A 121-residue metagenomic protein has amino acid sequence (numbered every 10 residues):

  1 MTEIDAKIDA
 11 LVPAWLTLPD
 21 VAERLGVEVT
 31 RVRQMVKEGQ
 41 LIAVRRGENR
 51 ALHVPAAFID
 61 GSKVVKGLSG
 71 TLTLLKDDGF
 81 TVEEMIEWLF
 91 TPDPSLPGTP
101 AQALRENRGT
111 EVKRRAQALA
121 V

Functional and structural regions predicted by a protein language model:
M1-V121: Non-transmembrane "mature" sequence context
